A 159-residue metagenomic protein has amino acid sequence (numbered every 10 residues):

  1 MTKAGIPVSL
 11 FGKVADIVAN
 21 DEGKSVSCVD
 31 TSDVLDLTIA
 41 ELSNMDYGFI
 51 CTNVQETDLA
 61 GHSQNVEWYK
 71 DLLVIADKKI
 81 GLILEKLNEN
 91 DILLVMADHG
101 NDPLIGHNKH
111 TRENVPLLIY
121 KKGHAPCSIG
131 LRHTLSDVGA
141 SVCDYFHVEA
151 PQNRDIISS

Functional and structural regions predicted by a protein language model:
T2-S159: Feature captures the catalytic ectodomains and active-site-proximal regions of enzymes that hydrolyze or transfer
